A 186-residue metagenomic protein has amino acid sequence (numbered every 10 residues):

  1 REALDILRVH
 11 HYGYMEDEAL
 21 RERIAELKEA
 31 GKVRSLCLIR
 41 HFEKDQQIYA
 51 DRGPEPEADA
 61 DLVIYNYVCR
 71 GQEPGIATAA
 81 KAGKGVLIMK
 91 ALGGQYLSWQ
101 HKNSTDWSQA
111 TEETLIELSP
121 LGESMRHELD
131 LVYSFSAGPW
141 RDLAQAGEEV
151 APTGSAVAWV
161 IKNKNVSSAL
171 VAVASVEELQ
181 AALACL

Functional and structural regions predicted by a protein language model:
R1-E2: Phosphate/pyrophosphate-binding loops at sites that engage ATP/ADP/AMP, CoA/4′-phosphopantetheine, polyphosphate
V9-L186: Beta/alpha (TIM)-barrel catalytic core signal, keyed to glycine-rich beta->alpha loops juxtaposed to Asp/Glu that bind
